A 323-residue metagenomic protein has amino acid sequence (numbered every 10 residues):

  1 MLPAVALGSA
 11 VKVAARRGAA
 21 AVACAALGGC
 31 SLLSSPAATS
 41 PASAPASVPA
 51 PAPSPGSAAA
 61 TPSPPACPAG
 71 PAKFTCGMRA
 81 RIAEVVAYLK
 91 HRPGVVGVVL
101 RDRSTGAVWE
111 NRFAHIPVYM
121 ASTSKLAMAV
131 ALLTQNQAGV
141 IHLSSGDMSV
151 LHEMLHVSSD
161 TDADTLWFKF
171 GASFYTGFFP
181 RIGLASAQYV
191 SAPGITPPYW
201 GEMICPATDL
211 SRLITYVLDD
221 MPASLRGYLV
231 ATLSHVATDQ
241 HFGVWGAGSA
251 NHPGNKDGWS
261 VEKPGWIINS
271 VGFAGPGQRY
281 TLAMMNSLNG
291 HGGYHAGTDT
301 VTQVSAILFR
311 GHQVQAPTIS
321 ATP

Functional and structural regions predicted by a protein language model:
M1-G28: Sec-dependent bacterial lipoprotein signal peptides
V5-A6, G29-A58, P62-V86, K90-R92 (+3 more regions): Structured C-terminal helix/loop/strand segments within mature extracytoplasmic catalytic/sensor domains
H91-P117: Short, conserved catalytic-motif segment at the N-terminal edge
V95, L166-M221: Mid-domain, small-residue-enriched loop/turn segments at the edges of structured enzyme/sensor domains
R101-R103, M154-S158, L166-F170, G183 (+5 more regions): Active-site-proximal beta-strand/loop segments in catalytic clefts of secreted hydrolases
G106, P117-I141, M154, L282: Active-site SXXK
N136-A185: Conserved catalytic neighborhood of penicillin-recognizing serine enzymes
W200-V261: A conserved catalytic-loop motif detector
